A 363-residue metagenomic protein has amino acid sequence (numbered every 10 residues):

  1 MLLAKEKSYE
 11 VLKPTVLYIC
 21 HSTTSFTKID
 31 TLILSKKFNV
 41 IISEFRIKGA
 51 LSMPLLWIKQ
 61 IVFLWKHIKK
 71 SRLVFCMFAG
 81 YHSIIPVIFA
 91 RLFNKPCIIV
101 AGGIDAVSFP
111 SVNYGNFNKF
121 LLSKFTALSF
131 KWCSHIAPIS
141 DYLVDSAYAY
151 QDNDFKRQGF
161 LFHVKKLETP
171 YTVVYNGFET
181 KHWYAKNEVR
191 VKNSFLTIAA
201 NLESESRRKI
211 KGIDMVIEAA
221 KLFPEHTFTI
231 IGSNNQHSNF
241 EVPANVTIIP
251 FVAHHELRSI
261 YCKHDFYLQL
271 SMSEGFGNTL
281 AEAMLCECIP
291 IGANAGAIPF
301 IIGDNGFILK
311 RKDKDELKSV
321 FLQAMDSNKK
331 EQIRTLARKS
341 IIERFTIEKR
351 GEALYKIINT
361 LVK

Functional and structural regions predicted by a protein language model:
L3, F162-K192, E256-S259: Acidic anion/phosphate-binding donor-loop and adjacent secondary structure in glycosyltransferase catalytic cores
A127-T169, F178-H182: A short, active-site helix/loop in glycosyltransferases that binds the activated sugar's phosphate group
V174, F178-K181, K186-K211, I217-F223: Conserved donor-binding/catalytic core segment of Leloir-type glycosyltransferases
H237-H255: Nucleotide-activated donor-binding/catalytic signature segment of Leloir-type glycosyltransferases, i.e., the conserved
M272: Aromatic "clamp/platform" in nucleotide-sugar-dependent glycosyltransferases that forms part of the donor/acceptor
I289-G292: Short hydrophobic beta-strand element within catalytic cores of glycosyltransferases and related nucleotide-activated
F307-K314, Q323-K329: Conserved acidic donor-binding segment of nucleotide-sugar-dependent glycosyltransferases
K329-R344, R350-K356: A short, well-ordered alpha-helix in the C-terminal region of glycosyltransferases
